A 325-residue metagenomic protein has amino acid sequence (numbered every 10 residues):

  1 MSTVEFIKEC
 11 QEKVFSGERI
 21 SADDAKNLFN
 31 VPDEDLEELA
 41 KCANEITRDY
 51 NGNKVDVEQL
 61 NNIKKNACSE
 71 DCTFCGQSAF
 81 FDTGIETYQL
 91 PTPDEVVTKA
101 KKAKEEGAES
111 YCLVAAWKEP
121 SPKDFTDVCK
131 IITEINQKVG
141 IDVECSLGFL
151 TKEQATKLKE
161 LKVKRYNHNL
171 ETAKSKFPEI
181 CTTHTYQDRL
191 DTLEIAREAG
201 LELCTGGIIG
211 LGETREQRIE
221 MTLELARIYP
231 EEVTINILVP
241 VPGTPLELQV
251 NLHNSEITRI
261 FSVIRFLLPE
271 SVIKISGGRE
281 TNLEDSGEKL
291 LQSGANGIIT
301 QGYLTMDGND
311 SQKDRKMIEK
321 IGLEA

Functional and structural regions predicted by a protein language model:
M1-E34, A226-A325: Auxiliary Fe-S-binding modules of radical SAM enzymes
M1-E70, F74: Flexible, acidic/Gly-rich N-terminal and inter-domain linker regions that tether and position cofactor-handling modules
S2, P91, P120-K123, D127 (+3 more regions): Alpha-helix N-cap and loop-to-helix initiation/capping positions
G17, A43, C72, L113 (+5 more regions): Conserved, mostly hydrophobic/aromatic
D49-E105: Active-site cofactor/substrate anionic-group-binding motifs, chiefly glycine- and Lys/Arg-rich phosphate-binding loops
F80-K99, A103-L193, L201-G206, E231-N236: Core AdoMet radical
W117-S121, T192-Q217, I235-V250, S271-N282: Conserved strand-turn element in the central/C-terminal portion of the radical SAM core barrel that lines
T151-K159, G212-E224, T281-Q292: Catalytic cores of alpha/beta
